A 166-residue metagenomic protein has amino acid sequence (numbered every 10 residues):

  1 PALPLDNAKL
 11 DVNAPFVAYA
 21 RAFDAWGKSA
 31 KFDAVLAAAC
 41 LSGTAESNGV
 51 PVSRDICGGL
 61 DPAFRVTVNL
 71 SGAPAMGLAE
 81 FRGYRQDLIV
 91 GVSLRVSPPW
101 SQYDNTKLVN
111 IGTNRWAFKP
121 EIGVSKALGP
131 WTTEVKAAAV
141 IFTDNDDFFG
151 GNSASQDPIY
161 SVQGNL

Functional and structural regions predicted by a protein language model:
P1-V90, F118-P120, S125-A127, W131 (+3 more regions): Transmembrane beta-barrel domains of Gram-negative outer membranes and organellar outer membranes
A2, N48-S53, D104-N114, F148-S153: Solvent-exposed, glycine/polar-rich loop segments of beta-barrel outer-membrane systems
G77-A79, Q102-L108, E134-A137, N145-G150: A short secondary-structure junction signal
R82-D104: Internal, conserved structured core segments that host functional sites
W100-K126, T143: Active-site glycine-rich loop that binds ribose-phosphate moieties when present
P130, N145-P158: Short helix-loop boundary/capping segments
